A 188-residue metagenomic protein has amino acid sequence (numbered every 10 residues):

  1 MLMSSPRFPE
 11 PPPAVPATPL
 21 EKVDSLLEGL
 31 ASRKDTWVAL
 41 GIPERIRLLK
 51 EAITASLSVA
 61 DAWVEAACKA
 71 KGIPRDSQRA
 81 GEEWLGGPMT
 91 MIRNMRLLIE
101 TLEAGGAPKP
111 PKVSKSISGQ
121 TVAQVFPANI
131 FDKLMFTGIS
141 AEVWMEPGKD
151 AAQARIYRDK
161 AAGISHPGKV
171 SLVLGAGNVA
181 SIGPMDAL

Functional and structural regions predicted by a protein language model:
L2-K160: N-terminal Rossmann-like NAD(P)+-binding subdomain of aldehyde/semialdehyde dehydrogenases
K160-L188: Secondary-structure-rich domain cores
